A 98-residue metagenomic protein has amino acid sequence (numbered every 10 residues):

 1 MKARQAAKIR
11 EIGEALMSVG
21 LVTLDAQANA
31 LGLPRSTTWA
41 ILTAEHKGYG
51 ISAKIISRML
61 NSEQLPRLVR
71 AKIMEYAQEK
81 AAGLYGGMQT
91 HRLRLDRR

Functional and structural regions predicted by a protein language model:
M1-G20: A short, Lys/Arg-rich alpha-helix, primarily the initiator
T23-L24: Helix-turn-helix DNA-binding elements, focusing on the entry/boundary residues of the two helices that contact DNA
Q27-A28: Short alpha-helical "recognition helix" segments of helix-turn-helix
L31, L42, M59-L60, I73-A77: A general structural motif at alpha-helix termini
G32-Y49: Recognition helix of helix-turn-helix/homeodomain-like DNA-binding domains that insert into the DNA major groove
H46-I55, A82-G86: Short amphipathic alpha-helical segments at helix boundaries and their inter-helical linkers
G50-K72: DNA major-groove recognition helix of helix-turn-helix/homeodomain DNA-binding modules
P66-R98: Short, charged recognition helix plus adjacent turn of helix-turn-helix-like nucleic-acid-binding domains
